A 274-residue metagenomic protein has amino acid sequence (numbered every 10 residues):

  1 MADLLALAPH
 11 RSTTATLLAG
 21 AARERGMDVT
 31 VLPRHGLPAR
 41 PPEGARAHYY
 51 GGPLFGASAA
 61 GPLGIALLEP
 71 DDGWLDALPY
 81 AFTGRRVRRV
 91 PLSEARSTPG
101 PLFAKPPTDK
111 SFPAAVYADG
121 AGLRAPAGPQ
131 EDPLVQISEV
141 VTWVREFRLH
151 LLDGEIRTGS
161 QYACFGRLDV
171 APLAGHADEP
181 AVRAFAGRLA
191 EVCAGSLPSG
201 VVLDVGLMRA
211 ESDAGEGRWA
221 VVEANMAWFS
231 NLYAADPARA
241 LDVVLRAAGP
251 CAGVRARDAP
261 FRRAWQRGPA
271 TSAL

Functional and structural regions predicted by a protein language model:
A2-R25, V29-V192: Active-site nucleotide/adenylate-binding loops and adjacent lid/helix of ATP-dependent enzymes
G52, D178, D204, D236-R239: Poly-acidic low-complexity segments
G56, S111, S212, F229-N231: Short, acidic Gly/Pro/Ser/Thr-rich loop/turn segments
S138, L203, V222: Active-site flanking residues adjacent to catalytic metal/cofactor-binding acidic residues
L152-G154, Y162, D204-A210, A224-F229: Short, loop-centered acidic/histidine patches that primarily coordinate divalent metals
A163-R218, A248, R262-A273: A long amphipathic alpha-helix within ATP-dependent nucleotide-binding catalytic cores
G215-L274: C-terminal active-site "lid" helix and adjoining low-complexity regulatory extension at the edge of ATP-using catalytic
